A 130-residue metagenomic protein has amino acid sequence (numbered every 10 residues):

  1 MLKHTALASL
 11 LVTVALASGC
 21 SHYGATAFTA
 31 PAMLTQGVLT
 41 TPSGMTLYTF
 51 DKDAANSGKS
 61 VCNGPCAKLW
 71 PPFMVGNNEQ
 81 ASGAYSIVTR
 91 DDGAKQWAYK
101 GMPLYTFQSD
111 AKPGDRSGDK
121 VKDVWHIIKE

Functional and structural regions predicted by a protein language model:
L2-H4, S21-E130: Compact beta-sheet-dominated domain cores in extracellular/mature segments
T5-V14: Sec-dependent N-terminal signal peptides
L16-C20: N-terminal Sec signal peptide cleavage junction
